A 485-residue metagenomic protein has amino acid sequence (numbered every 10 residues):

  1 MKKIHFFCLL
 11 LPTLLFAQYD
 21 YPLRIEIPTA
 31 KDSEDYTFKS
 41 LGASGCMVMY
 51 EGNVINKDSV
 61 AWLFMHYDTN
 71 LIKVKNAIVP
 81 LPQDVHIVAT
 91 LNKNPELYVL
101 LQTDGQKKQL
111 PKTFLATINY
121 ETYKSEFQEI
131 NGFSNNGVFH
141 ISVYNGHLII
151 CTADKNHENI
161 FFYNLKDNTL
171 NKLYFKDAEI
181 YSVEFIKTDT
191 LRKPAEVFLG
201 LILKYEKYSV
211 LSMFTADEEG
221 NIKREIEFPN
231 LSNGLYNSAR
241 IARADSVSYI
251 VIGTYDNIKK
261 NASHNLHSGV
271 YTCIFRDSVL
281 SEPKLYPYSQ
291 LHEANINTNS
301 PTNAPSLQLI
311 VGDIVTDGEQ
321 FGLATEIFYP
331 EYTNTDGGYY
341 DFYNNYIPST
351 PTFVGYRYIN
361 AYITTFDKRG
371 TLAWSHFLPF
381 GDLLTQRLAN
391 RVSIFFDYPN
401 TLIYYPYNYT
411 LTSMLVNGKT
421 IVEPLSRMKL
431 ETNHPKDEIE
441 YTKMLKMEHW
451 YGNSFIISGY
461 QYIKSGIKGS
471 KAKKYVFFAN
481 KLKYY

Functional and structural regions predicted by a protein language model:
M1-L23: Bacterial Sec-dependent N-terminal signal peptides
A30-K39, P82-L91, I130-S142, A178-D189 (+4 more regions): Repeated scaffold domains used in trafficking and secretory/extracellular systems, primarily beta-propellers
F38-N145: Post-signal peptide N-terminal segment of secreted/secretory-pathway proteins
G42-N56, P95-K108, N145-D154, F161 (+6 more regions): Short beta-strand elements that form the blades of beta-propeller/WD-repeat-like and other beta-sheet-rich scaffold
A61-T69, K112-E121, F162-K166, S209-N221 (+4 more regions): Beta-propeller blade signature
K207-T325: Long, internal scaffold/assembly segments composed of regular secondary structure
I226-Y236, K284-S306, W374-S393, T420-G452: Conserved blade-ending motifs and adjacent loop-strand segments that build the rim/top face of beta-propeller domains
V270, V311-E331, D336-G337, D341-A361 (+1 more regions): Loop/turn-rich, solvent-exposed surfaces of beta-rich toroidal or solenoidal domains
